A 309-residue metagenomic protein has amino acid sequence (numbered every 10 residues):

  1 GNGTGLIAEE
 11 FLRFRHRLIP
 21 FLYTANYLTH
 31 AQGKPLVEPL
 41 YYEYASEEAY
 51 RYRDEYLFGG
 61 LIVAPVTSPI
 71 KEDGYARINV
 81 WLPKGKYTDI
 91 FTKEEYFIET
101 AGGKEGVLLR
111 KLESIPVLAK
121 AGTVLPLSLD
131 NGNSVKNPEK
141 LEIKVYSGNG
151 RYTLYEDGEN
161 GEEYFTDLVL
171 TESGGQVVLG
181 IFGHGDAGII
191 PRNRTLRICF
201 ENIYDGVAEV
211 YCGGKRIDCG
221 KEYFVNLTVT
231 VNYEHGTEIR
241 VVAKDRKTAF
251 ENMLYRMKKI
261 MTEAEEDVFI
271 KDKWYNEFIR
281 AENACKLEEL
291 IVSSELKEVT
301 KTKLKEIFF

Functional and structural regions predicted by a protein language model:
G1-V207, G213-G214: Catalytic core of carbohydrate-active enzymes
N133-F309: Beta-rich accessory regions
